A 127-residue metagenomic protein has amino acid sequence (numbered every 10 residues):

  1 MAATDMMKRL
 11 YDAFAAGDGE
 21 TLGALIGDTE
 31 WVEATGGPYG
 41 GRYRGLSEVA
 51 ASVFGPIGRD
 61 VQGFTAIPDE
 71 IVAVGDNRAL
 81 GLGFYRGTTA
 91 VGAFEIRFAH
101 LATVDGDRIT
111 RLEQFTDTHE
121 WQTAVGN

Functional and structural regions predicted by a protein language model:
M1-D18, L25: Short, aromatic-enriched amphipathic alpha-helices that serve as compact interaction elements
L22, I26-D28, V74-N77, A102-I109: Short, solvent-exposed coil/turn segments at beta-strand boundaries
G27-N77: A solvent-exposed, acidic/Ser-Thr-rich amphipathic alpha-helical stretch
T65-I67, A93-H100: Short, surface-exposed coil-to-beta transition loops
G75-Y85: A short hydrophobic beta-strand element
G87-T89, V104: Beta-strand elements of well-folded, non-transmembrane domains
V91-A93, W121-G126: A short, polar/proline- and glycine-enriched secondary-structure boundary/capping micro-motif
L101-T123: Short beta-strand edge/turn micro-motifs at domain boundaries
